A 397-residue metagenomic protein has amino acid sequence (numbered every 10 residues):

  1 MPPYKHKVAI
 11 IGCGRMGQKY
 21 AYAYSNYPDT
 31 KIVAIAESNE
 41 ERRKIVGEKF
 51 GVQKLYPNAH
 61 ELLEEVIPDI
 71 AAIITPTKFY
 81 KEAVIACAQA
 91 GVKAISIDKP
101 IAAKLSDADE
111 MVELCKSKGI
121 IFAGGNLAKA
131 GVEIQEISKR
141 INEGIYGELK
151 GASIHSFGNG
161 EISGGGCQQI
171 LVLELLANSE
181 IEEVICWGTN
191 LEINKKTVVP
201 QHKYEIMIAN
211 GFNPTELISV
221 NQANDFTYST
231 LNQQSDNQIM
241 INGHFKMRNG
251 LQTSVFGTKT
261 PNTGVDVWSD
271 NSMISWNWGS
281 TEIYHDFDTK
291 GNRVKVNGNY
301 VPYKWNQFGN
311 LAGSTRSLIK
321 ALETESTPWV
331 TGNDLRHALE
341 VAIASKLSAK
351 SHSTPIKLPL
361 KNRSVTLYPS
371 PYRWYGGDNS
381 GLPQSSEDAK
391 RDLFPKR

Functional and structural regions predicted by a protein language model:
M1-F50: N-terminal Rossmann-like dinucleotide-binding module
M1-P3, I70-A72, D109, K320-R397: C-terminal helix-rich "cap/oligomerization" subdomain common to oxidoreductases
G14, Y20, F50-C115: Beta-loop-alpha module in the N-terminal Rossmann-like domain of NAD(P)-dependent dehydrogenases, especially those
K19, S38, Y303-R316, L339: Active-site loop of classical SDR/Rossmann-like NAD(P)-dependent oxidoreductases, centered on the catalytic Tyr-X3-Lys
R43, A83, M111, I137 (+1 more regions): Aromatic/hydrophobic pocket-lining residues that form π-stacking "cages" and hydrophobic walls in ligand
I70, S96, I101-I170: A contiguous active-site-proximal alpha/beta segment in oxidoreductase catalytic domains
K150-N262, N333: Rossmann-like dinucleotide-binding domain that binds NAD(P)(H)
N232-S314, T331, L360-L367, Y372-Y375 (+1 more regions): NAD(P)-dinucleotide binding in Rossmann-like oxidoreductases
